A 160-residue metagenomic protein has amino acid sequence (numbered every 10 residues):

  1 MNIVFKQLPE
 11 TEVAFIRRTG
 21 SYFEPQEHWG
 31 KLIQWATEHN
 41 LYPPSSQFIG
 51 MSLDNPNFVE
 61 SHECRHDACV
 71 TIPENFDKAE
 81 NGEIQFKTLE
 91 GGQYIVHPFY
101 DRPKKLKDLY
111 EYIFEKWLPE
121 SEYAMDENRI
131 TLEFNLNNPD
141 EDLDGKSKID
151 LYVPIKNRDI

Functional and structural regions predicted by a protein language model:
M1-I160: A solvent-exposed interaction/effector surface
